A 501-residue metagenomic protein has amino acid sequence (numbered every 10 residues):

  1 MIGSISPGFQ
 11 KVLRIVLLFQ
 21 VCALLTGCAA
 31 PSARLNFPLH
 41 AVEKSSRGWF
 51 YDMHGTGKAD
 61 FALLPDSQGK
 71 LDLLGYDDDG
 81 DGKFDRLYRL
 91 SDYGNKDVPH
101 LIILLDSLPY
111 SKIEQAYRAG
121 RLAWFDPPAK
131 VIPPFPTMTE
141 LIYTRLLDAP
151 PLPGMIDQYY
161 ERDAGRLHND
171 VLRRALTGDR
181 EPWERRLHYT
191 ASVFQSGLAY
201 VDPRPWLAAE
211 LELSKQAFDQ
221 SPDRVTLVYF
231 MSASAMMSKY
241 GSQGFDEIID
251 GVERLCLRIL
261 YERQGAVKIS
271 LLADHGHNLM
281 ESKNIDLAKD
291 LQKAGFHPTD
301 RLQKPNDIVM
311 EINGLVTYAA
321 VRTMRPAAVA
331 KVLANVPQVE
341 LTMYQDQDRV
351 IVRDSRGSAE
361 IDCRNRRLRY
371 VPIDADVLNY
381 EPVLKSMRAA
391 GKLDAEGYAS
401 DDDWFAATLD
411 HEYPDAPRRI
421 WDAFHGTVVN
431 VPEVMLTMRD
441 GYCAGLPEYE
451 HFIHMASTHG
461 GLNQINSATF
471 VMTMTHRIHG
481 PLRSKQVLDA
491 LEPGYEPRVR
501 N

Functional and structural regions predicted by a protein language model:
I15-T26: Bacterial N-terminal signal peptides
C28-P99, L436: Calcium-binding acidic motifs and repeat modules
D85-P133: Active-site-proximal N-terminal segment of extracellular/periplasmic enzymes that hydrolyze or transfer
S91-D92, P153-Q158, E247-R258, L287-K304: Acidic, His- and aromatic-enriched active-site or binding-groove loops in soluble protein domains that engage sugars
Y117-L122, P134-G251, I308, T317 (+4 more regions): His/Asp/Glu-rich, glycine-adjacent segments that coordinate divalent cations and/or stabilize oxyanion chemistry on
P128, H277-T323, I351-R353: Acidic/histidine-rich catalytic neighborhood
S214, F218, T226-V228, A233-L271 (+4 more regions): A long, amphipathic alpha-helix that forms part of the scaffold/cap immediately adjacent to metal-dependent active
D307-R498: Active-site neighborhoods of enzymes that stabilize oxyanions during catalysis
